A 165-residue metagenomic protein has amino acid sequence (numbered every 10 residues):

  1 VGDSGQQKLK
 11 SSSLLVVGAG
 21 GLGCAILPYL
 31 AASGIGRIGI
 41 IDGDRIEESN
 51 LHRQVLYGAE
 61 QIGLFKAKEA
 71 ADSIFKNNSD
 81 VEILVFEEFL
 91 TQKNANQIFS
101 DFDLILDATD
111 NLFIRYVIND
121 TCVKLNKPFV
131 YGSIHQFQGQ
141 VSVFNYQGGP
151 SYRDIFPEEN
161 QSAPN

Functional and structural regions predicted by a protein language model:
V1-N165: Adenine nucleotide-associated cytosolic modules
